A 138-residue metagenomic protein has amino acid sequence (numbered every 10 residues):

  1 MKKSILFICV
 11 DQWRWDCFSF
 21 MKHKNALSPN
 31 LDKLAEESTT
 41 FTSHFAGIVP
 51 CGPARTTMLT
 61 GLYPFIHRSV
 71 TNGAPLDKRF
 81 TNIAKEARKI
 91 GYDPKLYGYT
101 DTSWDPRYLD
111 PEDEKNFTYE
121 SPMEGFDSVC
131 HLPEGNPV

Functional and structural regions predicted by a protein language model:
M1-V138: Formylglycine-dependent sulfatase
